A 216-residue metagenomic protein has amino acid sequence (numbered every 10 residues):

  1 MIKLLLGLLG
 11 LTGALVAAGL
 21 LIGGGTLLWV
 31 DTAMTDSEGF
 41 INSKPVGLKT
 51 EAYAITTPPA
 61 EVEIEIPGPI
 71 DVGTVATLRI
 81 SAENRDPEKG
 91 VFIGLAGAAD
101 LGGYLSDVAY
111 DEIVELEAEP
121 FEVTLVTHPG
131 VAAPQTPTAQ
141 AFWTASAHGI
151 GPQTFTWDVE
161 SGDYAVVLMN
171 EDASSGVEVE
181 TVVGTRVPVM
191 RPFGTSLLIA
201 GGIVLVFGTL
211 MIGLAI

Functional and structural regions predicted by a protein language model:
M1-L8, M190-I216: Juxtamembrane interface at the cytosolic side of transmembrane helices
M1-T35: Hydrophobic secretory-pathway targeting helix
G10-G13, A17, G24, G162 (+4 more regions): Glycine-centered flexibility sites
A33-G184: Extracytoplasmic/periplasmic regions of membrane proteins
A173-S196, I203: C-terminal edge strands of extracellular/lumenal beta-sandwich accessory domains
